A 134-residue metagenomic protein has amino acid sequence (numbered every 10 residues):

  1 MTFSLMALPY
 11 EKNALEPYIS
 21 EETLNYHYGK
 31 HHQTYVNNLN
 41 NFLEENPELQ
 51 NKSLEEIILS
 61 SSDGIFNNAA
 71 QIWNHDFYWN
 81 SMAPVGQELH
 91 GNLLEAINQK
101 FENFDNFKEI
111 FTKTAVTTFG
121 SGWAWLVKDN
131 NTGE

Functional and structural regions predicted by a protein language model:
M1-E134: Feature for soluble, non-membrane regions of globular proteins
